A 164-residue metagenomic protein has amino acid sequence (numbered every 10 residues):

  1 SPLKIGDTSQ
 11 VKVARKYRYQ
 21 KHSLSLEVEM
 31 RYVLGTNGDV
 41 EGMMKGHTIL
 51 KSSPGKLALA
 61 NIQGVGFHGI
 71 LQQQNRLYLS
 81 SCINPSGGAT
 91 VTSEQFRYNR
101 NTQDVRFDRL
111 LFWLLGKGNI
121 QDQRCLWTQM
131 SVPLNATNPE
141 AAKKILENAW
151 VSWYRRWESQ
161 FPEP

Functional and structural regions predicted by a protein language model:
S1-G116: Short, solvent-exposed recognition patches
N119-D122: Accessory, solvent-exposed terminal regions and/or long lumenal/extracellular loops of proteins
R124-P164: Surface-exposed amphipathic alpha-helical segments
